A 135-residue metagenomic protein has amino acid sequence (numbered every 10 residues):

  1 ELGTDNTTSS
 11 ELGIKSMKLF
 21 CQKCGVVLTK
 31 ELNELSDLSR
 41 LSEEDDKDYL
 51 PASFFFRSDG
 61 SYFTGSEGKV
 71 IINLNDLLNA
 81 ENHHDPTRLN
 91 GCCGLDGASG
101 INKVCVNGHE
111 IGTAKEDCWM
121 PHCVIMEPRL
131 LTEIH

Functional and structural regions predicted by a protein language model:
L2-H135: N-terminal pre-domain and mature-chain start segments
